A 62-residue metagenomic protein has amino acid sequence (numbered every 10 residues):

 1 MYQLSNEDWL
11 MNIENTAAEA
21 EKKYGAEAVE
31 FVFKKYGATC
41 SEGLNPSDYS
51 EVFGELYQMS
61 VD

Functional and structural regions predicted by a protein language model:
M1-D62: Interfaces that engage single-stranded nucleic acids at replication/repair/recombination sites
